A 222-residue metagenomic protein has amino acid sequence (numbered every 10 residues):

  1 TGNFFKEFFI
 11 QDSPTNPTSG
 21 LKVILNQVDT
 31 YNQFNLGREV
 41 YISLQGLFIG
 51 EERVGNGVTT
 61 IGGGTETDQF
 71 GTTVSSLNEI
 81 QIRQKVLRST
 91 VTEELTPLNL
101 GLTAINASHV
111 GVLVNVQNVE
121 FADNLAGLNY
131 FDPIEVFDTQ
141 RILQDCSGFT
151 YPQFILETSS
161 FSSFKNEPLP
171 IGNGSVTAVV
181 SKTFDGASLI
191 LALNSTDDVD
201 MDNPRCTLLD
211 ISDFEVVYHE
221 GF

Functional and structural regions predicted by a protein language model:
T1-V216: OB-fold nucleic-acid-binding modules
E220-F222: Extra-cytoplasmic beta-strand recognition segments
